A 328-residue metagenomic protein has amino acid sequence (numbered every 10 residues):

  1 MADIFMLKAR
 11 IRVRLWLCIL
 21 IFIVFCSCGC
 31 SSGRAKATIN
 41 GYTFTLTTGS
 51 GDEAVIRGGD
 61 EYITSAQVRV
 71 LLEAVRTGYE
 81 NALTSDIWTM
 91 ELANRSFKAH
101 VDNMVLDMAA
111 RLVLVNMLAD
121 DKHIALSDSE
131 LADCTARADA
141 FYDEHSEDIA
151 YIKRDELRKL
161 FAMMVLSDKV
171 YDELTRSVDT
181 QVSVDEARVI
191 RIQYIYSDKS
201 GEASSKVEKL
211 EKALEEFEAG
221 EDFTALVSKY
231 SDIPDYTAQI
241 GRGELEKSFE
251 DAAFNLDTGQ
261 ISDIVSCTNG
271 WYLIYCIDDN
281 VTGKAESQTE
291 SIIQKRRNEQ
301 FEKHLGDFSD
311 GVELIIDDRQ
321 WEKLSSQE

Functional and structural regions predicted by a protein language model:
M1-A99, N103, K303, D307-E328: Short, low-structural-confidence N-terminal segments
S32-S50, S146-S205, E244-E328: PPIase-associated folding chaperone regions across multiple families
I56-R57, D120, S266-C267: A general beta-strand register signal
Q67, E130, N269: Ca2+-coordinating acidic residues in Ca2+-binding motifs
A74-M104, D120-E186, G201-E208: Charged, solvent-exposed helices and adjacent loops that form client-binding or oligomerization surfaces
H123-E130, F223-V227, I264: Surface-exposed patches in mature extracellular/periplasmic domains of secreted proteins
K212-F249, G283-K284: Peptidyl-prolyl cis-trans isomerase
